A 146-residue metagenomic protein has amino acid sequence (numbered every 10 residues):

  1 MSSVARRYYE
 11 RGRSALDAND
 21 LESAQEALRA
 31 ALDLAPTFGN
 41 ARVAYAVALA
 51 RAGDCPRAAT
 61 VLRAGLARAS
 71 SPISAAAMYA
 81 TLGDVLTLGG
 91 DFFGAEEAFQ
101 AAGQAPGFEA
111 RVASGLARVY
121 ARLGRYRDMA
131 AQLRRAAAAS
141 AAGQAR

Functional and structural regions predicted by a protein language model:
S2, P36, S70-I73, G107 (+1 more regions): Short coil turns that delineate tetratricopeptide repeat
S3-D33: Alpha-helical segment of the N-proximal tetratricopeptide repeat
R7, A41, A75-M78, V112 (+1 more regions): TPR alpha-solenoid repeat register
D17, R51, L88, R122-L123: Register position in tetratricopeptide repeats
R29-D33, L66-S70, Q100-Q104, A138: Conserved structural position within tetratricopeptide repeats
